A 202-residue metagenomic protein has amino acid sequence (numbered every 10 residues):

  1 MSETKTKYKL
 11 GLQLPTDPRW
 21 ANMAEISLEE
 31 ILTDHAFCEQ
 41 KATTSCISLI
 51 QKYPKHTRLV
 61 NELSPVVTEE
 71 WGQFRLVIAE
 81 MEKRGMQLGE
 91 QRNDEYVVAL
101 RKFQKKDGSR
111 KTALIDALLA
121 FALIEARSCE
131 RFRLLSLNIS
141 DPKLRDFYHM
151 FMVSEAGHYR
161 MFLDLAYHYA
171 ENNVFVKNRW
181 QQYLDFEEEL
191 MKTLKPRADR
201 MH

Functional and structural regions predicted by a protein language model:
M1-H202: Non-heme di-metal
